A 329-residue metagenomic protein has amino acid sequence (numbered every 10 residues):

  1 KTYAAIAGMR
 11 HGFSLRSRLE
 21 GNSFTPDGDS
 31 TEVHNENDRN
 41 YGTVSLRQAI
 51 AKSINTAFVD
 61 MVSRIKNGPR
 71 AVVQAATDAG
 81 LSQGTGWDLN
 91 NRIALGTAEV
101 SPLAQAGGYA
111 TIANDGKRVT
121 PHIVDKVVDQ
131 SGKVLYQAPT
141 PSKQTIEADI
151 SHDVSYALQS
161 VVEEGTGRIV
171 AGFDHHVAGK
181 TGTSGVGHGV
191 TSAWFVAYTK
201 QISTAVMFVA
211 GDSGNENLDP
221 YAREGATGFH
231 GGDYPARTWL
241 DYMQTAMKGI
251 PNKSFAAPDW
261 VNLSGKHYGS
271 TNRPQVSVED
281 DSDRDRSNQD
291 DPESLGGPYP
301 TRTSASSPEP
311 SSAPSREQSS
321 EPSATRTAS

Functional and structural regions predicted by a protein language model:
K1-L19, A49, G108-I112, V154 (+2 more regions): Active-site SXXK
F13-V72, R118, Q130-Q159: Conserved catalytic neighborhood of penicillin-recognizing serine enzymes
S17-R18, Q48, F58-V62, Q74 (+6 more regions): Structural recognition of the beta-strand scaffold that forms the well-ordered cores of secreted hydrolase catalytic
T31-D38, I65-G107: Mid-domain, small-residue-enriched loop/turn segments at the edges of structured enzyme/sensor domains
N40-A76, P274-T301, A324: C-terminal domain-closing interface element
Q48, K52-M61, T85-G86, G214-T227: Substrate-binding clefts and substrate-entry loops adjacent to catalytic sites of polymer-processing enzymes acting on
E99-G107, T111-H267: A penicillin-recognizing enzyme superfamily signal
D259-S329: Proline/serine/threonine-rich low-complexity "mucin-like" segments in extracytoplasmic/periplasmic regions that act as
